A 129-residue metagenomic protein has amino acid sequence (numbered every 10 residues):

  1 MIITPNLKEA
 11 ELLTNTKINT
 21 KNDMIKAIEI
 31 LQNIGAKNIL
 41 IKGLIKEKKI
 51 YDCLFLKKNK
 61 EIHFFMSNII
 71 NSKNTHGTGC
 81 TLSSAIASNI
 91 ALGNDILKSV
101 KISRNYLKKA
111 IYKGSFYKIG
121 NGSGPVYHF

Functional and structural regions predicted by a protein language model:
M1-E61: Conserved phosphate/ATP/ADP-binding segment of small-molecule kinases
L12, S72-I96: Short, small-residue alpha-helix embedded
I18, F65, V126: Short clusters of hydrophobic/aromatic residues that line enzyme substrate/ligand-binding pockets
L44-K46, N68-N71, S103-L107: Glycine-rich beta-alpha junction loops
I45, G79-T81, A85, G122-V126: Gly/Ser/Thr-rich beta-alpha loop segments that engage phosphate groups in nucleotides
N59-I70: Glycine/charged-rich beta-loop-alpha catalytic/anionic-binding loops adjacent to active sites
E61-H63, N89-S103: Phosphate-handling active-site elements
K98-F129: Charged C-terminal helix
